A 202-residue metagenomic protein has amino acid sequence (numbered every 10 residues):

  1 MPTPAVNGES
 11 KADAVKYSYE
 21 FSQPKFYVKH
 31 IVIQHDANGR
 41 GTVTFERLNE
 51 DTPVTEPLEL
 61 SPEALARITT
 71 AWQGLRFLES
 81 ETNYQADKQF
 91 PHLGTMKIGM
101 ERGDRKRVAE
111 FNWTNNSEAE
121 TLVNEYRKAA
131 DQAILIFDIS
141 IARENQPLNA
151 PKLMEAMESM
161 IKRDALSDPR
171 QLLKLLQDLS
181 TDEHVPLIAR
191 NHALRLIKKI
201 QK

Functional and structural regions predicted by a protein language model:
M1-Q23, Y84-K202: Short, well-ordered, aromatic-rich surface patches in folded extracellular/luminal domains
M1-R47, T55-L58: N-terminal "first-domain core" detector
P2-T3, P62-A86: Charged, amphipathic alpha-helical segments
H30-Q34, P53-L60, R105-N115: Short amphipathic beta-strand/extended segments with alternating polar/hydrophobic composition
A37, E59-R67, M100-K106: A short, structured loop/turn motif at beta-sheet edges
R40-G41, P62-T69, N115-R127: Short, surface-exposed linear segments at secondary-structure transitions and domain or protein termini
G41-E56, E155-M160, L173-Q177: Acidic/histidine-rich, surface-exposed loop or edge segments in extracytoplasmic proteins
L58-E63, L166, R170: Soluble non-cytosolic domains of exported or imported proteins
